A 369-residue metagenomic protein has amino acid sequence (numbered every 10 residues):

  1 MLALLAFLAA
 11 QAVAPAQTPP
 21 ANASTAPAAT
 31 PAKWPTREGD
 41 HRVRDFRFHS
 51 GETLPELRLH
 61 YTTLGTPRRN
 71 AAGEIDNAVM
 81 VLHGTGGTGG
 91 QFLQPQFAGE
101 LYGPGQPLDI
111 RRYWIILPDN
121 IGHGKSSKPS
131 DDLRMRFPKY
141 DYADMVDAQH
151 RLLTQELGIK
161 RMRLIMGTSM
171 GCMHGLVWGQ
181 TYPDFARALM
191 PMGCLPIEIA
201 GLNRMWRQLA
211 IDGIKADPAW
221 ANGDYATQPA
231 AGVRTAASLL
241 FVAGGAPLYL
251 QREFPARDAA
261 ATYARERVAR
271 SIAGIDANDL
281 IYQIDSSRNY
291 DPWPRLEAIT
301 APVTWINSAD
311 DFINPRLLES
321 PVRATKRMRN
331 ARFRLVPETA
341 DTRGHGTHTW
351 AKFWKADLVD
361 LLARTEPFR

Functional and structural regions predicted by a protein language model:
A14-V79, G89-G90, R369: Catalytic-loop region of hydrolases
T62-D131, S320: N-terminal cap/lid subdomain of alpha/beta-hydrolase-fold enzymes
A143-L164: Conserved acidic catalytic loop of the alpha/beta-hydrolase fold
K160-L202: Conserved hydrolase catalytic core segment
F185-R270: Alpha/beta-hydrolase-fold enzymes
I299, W305-N307: Short beta-strand/loop motif that positions the catalytic acidic residue of the alpha/beta-hydrolase fold
F312-E319: Conserved alpha/beta-hydrolase "acid-adjacent" motif
N330-R369: Catalytic active-site module of serine/aspartate enzymes centered on a nucleophile-bearing elbow/loop
